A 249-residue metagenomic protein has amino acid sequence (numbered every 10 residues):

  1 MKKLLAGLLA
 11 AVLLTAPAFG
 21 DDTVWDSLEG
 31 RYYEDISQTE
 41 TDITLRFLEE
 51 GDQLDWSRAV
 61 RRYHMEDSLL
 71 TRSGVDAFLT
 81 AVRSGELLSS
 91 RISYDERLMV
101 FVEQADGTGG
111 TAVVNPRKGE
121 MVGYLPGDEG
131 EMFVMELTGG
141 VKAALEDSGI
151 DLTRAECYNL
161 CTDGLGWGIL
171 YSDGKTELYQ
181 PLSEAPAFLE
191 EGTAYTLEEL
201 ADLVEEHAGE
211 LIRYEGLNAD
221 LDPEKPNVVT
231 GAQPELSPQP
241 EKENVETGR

Functional and structural regions predicted by a protein language model:
M1-L5: Bacterial N-terminal signal peptides that target proteins for export
G7-A16: Bacterial N-terminal signal peptides
T15-W25: Sec-dependent signal peptide cleavage junction
T23-T71: N-terminal "first-domain core" detector
W56-R117, L165-D173: Exposed beta-strand-loop-beta-strand "reactive/processing" segments of non-cytosolic proteins
D106-D163, G174-L236, E241: A short, surface-exposed interaction/processing loop segment used at functional sites
P240-R249: Extracellular Ser/Thr-rich, low-complexity/disordered mucin-like segments
